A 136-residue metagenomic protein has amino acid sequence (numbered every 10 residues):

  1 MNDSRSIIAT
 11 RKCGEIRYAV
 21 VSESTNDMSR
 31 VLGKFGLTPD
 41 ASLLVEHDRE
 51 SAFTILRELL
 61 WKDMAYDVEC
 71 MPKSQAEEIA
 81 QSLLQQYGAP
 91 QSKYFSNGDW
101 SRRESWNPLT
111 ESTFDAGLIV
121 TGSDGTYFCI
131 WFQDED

Functional and structural regions predicted by a protein language model:
M1-E111: N-terminal domain-onset segments
F95-C129, D134-E135: C-terminal structured interaction module
